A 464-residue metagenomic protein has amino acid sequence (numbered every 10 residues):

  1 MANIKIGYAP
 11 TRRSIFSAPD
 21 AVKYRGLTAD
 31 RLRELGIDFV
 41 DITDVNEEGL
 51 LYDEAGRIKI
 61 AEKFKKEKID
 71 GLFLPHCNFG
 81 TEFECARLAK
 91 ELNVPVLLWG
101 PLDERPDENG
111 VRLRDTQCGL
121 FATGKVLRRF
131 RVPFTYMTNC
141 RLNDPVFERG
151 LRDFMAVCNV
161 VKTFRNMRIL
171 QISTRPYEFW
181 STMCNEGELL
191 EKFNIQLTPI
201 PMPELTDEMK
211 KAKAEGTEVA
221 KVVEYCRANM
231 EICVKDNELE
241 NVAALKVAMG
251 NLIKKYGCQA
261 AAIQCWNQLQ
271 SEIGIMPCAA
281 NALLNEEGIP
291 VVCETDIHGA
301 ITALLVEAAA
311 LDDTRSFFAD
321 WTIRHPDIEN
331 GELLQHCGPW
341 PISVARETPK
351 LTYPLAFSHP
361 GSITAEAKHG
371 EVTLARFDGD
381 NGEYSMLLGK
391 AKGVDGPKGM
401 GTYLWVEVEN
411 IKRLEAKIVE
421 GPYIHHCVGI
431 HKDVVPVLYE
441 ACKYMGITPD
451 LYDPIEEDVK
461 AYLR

Functional and structural regions predicted by a protein language model:
M1-E34: N-terminal basic/disordered segments at the start of proteins
A2-I6, F39-V40, G100, E104-V222 (+1 more regions): Cap/lid and interdomain-hinge subdomains that line or gate substrate/regulatory clefts in soluble alpha/beta enzymes
G26, P360-R464: Extended hydrophobic packing segments that form well-structured cores
I37-K66, D207-G216: N-terminal beta-loop-helix "entrance" segment that forms/cooperates in small-molecule cofactor or anionic ligand
A55-I69, L88, V247-K255: Short, well-structured alpha-helical segments in soluble
K68-N78, L97-W99, C258-Q264: Periplasmic-binding protein-like
K221-V222, A228-A309: Long, internal scaffold/assembly segments composed of regular secondary structure
N285-G399: C-terminal catalytic subdomain
